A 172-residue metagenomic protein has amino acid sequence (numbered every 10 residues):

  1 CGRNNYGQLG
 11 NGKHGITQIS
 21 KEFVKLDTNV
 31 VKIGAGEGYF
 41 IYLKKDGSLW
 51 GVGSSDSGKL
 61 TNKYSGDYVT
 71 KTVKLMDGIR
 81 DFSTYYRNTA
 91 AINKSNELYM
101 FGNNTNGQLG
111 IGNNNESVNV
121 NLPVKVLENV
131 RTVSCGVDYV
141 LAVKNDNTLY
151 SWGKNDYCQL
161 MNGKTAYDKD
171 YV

Functional and structural regions predicted by a protein language model:
C1-V172: Eukaryote-biased RCC1-like beta-propeller repeat architecture
